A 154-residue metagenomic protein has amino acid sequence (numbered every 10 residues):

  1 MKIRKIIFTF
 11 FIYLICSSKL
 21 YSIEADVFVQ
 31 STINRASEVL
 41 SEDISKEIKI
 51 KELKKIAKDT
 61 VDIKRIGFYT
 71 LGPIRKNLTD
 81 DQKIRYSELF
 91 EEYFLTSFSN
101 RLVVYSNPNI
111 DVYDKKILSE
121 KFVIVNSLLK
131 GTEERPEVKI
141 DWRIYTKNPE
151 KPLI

Functional and structural regions predicted by a protein language model:
M1, L20-E24: Absolute protein N-terminus
M1-F8: Bacterial N-terminal signal peptides that target proteins for export
T9-K19: Bacterial N-terminal signal peptides
E24-L102: Early exported N-terminus immediately downstream of N-terminal targeting peptides
T96-D141: Surface-exposed, charged secondary-structure patches
E137-I154: Short beta-strand edge/turn micro-motifs at domain boundaries
